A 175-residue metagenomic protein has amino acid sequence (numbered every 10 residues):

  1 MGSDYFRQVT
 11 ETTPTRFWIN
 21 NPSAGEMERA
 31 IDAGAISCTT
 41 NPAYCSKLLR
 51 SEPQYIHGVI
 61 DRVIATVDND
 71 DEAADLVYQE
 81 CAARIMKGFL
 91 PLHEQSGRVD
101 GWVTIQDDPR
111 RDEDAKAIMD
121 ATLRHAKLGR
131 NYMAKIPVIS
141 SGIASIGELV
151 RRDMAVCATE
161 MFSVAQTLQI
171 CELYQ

Functional and structural regions predicted by a protein language model:
M1-N21, G25, R29: N- or domain-start disorder-to-order transition segments that initiate the globular core
V9-E11, I31, S96-G97, A126-L128 (+1 more regions): Solvent-exposed alpha-helices and their adjacent loops that cap or buttress functional pockets in soluble metabolic
W18-N20, Q106, N131-I139, M154-Q166: Catalytic beta/alpha-barrel core
A24-G25, I36, A43-K47: Short active-site-proximal "capping" loops at secondary-structure junctions
M27-E28, G142-I146, T167: Short, well-ordered alpha-helical microsegments
A33-S37, G129-R130, S145-V156, Y174-Q175: Glycine-enriched alpha-helix->loop->beta-strand junction motifs that scaffold or abut catalytic
P42-K47, S51-S141, S145-I146, R151: Active-site beta->alpha loop and helix N-cap motifs at the rims of alpha/beta catalytic domains
V164-Q175: Phosphate/pyrophosphate-binding betaalpha-module
